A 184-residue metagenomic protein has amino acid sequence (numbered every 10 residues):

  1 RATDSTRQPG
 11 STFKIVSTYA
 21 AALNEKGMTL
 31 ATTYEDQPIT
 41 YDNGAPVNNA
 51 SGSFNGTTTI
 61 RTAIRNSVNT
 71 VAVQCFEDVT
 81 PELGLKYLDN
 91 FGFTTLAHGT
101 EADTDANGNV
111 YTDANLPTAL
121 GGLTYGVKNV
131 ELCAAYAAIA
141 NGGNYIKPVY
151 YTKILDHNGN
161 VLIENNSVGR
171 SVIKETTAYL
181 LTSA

Functional and structural regions predicted by a protein language model:
R1-S5, G126-A184: A penicillin-recognizing enzyme superfamily signal
D4-I15, L120-V127: Gly/Ser-rich catalytic serine loop of serine hydrolases
Q8-Y34, A63, A134-I139, L181: Active-site SXXK
E25-T29, V79, L83, L88-T95 (+1 more regions): A generic secondary-structure signal for well-formed alpha-helical elements
G27-G84, N115, H157-T182: Conserved catalytic neighborhood of penicillin-recognizing serine enzymes
D36-Q37, Y87-F91, K153-I154: Short acidic/histidine-centered micro-motifs embedded in hydrophobic/aromatic stretches that mark compact functional
P46-N48, T80-C133: Mid-domain, small-residue-enriched loop/turn segments at the edges of structured enzyme/sensor domains
